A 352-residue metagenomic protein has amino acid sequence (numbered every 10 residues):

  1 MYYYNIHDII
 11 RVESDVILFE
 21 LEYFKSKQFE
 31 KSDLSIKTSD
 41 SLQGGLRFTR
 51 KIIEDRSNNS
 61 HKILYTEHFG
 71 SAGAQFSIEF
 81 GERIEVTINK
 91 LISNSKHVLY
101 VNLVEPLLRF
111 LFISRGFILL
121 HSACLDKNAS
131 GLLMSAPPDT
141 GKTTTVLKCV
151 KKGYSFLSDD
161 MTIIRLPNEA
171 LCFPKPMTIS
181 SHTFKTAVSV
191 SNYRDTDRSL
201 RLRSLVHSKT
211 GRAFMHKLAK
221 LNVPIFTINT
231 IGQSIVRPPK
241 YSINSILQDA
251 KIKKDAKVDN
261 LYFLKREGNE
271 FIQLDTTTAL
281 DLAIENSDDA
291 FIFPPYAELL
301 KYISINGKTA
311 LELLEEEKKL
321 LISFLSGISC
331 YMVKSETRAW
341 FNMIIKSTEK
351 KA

Functional and structural regions predicted by a protein language model:
M1-P138, L147, K151-K152, T162-A352: A noncatalytic interaction/capping subdomain that flanks phosphate/NTP-handling catalytic cores
K142: Conserved lysine of the Walker
S155: Residue-level detector of anion-binding/catalytic polar loops
D159: Active-site flanking residues adjacent to catalytic metal/cofactor-binding acidic residues
